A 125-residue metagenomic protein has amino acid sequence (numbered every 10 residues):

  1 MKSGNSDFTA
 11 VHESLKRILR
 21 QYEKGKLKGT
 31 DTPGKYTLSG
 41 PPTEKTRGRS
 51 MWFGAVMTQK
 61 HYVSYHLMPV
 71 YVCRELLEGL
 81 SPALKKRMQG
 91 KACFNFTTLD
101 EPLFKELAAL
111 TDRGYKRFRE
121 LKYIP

Functional and structural regions predicted by a protein language model:
M1-P125: Charge-dense, helix-prone N-terminal extensions
